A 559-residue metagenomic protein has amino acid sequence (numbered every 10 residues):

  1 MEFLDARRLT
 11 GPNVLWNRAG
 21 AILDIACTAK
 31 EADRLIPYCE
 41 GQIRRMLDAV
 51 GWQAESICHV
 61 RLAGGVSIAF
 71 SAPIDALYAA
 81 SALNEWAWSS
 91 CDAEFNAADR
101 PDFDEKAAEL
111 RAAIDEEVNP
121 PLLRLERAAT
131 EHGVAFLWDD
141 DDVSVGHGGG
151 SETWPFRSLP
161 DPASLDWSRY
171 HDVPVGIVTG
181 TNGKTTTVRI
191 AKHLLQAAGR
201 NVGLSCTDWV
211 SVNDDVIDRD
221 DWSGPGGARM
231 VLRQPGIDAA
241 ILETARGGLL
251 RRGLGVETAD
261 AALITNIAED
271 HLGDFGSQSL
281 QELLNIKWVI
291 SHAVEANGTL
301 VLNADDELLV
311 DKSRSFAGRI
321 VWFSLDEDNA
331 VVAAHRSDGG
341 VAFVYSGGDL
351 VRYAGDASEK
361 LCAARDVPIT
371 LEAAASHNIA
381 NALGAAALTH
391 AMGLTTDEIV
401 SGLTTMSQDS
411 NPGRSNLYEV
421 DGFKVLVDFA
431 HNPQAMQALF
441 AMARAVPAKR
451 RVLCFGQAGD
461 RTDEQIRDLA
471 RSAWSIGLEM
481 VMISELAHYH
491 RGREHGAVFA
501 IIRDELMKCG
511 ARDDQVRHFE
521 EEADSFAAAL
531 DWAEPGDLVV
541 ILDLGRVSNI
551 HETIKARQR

Functional and structural regions predicted by a protein language model:
M1-G65, D75, A387-R559: ATP-dependent carboxylate-amine ligase
M1-P174, N201-V202: Preference for protein termini
A129, V178, S205, E243 (+7 more regions): Residue-level signal for inorganic ion chemistry
F136, N201-V202, A239, L300 (+3 more regions): Hydrophobic anchor at the start of a short beta-strand that flanks the dinucleotide cofactor-binding loop
S164-W209: Walker A (P-loop) phosphate-binding motif
T187-V188, D214, L250-G253, G273-D274 (+7 more regions): Short glycine-/acidic-enriched loop or helix-start segments at secondary-structure transitions that form or flank
V212-W322, E327-A334: Flexible active-site lid/hinge loop adjacent to a nucleotide/diphosphate and Mg2+-phosphate binding pocket
S277-L284, W288, G298, G318-Q437: Adenine nucleotide phosphate-binding catalytic loops in nucleotide-utilizing enzymes
